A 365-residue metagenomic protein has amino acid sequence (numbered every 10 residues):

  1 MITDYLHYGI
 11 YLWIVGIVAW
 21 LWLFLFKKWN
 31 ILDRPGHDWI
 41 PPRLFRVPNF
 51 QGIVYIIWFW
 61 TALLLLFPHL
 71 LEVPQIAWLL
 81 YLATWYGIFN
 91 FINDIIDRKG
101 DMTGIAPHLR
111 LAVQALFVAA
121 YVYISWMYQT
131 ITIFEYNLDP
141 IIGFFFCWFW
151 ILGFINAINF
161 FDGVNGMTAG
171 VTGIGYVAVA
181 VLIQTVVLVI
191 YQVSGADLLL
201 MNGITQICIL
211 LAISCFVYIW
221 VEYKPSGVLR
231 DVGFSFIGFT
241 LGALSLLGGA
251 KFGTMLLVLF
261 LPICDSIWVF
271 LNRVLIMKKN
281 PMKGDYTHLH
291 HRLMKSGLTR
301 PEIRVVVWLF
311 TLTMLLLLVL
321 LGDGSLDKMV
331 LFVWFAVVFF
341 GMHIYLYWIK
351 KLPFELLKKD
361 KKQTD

Functional and structural regions predicted by a protein language model:
I2-I267: "…together with the soluble PPM/PP2C metallo-phosphatase catalytic core" -> "…together with the soluble PPM/PP2C
I2-T3, G248-D365: C-terminal membrane-associated helical module and adjoining short loops/tails
